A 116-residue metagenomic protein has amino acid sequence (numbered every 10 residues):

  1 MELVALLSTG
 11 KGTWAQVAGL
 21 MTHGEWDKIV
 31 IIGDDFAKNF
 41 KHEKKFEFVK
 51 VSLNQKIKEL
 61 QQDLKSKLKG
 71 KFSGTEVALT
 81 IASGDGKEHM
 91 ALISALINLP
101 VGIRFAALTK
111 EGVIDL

Functional and structural regions predicted by a protein language model:
M1-A78, K87-L116: Long, low-complexity, Lys/Arg-enriched
